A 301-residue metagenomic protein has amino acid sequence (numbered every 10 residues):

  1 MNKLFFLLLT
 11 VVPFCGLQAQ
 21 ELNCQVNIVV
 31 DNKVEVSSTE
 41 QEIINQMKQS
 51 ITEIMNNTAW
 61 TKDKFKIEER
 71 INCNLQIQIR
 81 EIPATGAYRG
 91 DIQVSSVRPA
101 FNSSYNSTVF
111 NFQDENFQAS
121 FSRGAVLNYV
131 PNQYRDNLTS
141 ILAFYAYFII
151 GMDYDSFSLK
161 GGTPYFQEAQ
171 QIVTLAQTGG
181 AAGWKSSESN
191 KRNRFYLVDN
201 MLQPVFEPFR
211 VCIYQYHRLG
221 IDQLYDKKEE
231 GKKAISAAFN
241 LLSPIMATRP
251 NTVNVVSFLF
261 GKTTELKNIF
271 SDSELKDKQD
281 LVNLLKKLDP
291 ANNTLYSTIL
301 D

Functional and structural regions predicted by a protein language model:
M1-C24: Bacterial Sec-dependent N-terminal signal peptides
E21-R89, A100-N102: Start-of-domain marker
Q25-V29, I213-D301: A cross-kingdom marker for long, charged
S38-Q46, D136-I141, V253: Soluble non-cytosolic domains of exported or imported proteins
T52-W60, G151-Y154, K267, S271: Sec-exported extracytoplasmic/periplasmic mature domains
A84-D199: Acidic/His-rich structured neighborhood in mature extracellular/periplasmic domains
S158-N251: Flexible, glycine-rich surface segments
